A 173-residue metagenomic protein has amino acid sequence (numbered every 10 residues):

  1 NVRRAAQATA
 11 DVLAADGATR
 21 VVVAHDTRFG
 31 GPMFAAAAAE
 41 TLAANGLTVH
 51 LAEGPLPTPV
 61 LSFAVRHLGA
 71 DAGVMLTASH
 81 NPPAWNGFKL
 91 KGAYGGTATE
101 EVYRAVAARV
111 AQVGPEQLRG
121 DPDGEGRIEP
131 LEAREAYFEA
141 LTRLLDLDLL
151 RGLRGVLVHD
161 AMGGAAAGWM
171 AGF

Functional and structural regions predicted by a protein language model:
N1, N86-F173: Gly/Ser/Thr-enriched, mixed-charge loops and adjacent short helices that form phosphate/oxyanion-binding elements
N1-E40, A44-N45, D71, R127-L157: An N-terminal, well-structured beta->alpha segment
D26-M33, L56, N81-P82, M162-A167: Gly/Ser/Thr-rich loops at beta-strand to alpha-helix junctions that form or flank small-molecule/cofactor-binding
P32-A36, S62-V65, A84-K89, G168-F173: Short acidic, glycine/serine/threonine-rich loops at helix termini
E53-V60: Short acidic loop-to-helix transition motifs that present clustered carboxylates
R66-L90, T99, A105: Hydrophobic or amphipathic alpha-helical targeting/insertion segments
